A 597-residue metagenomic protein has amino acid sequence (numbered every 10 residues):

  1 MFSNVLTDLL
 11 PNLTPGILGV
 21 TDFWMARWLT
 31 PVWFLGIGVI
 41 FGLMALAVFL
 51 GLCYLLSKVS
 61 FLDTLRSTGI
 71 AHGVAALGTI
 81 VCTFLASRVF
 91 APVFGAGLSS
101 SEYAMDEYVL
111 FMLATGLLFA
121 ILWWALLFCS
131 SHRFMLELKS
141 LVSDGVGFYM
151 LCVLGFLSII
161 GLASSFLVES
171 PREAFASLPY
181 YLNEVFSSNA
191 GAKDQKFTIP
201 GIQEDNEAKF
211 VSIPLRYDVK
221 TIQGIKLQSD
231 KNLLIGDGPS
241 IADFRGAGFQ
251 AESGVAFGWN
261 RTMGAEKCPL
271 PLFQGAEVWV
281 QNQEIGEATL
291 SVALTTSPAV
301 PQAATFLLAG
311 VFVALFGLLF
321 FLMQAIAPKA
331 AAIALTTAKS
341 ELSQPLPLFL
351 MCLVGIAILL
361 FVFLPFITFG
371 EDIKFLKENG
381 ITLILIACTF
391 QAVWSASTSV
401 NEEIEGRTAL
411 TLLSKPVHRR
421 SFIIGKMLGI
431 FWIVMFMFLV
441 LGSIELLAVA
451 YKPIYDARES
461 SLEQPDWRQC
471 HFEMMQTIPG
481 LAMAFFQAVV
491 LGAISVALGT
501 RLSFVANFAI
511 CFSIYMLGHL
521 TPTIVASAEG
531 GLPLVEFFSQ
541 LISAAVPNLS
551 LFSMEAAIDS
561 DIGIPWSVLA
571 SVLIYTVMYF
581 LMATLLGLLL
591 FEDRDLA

Functional and structural regions predicted by a protein language model:
M1-S3, L29-F49, I70, A86 (+2 more regions): Hydrophobic secretory-pathway targeting helix
D22-F49, C53, S57-A75, A91-A120 (+9 more regions): Secretory targeting signals
M25-R27, A545-Y575: Membrane-interfacial helix-loop-helix junctions in multi-pass membrane proteins
L52-D63, A125-S143, L322-A330, A497-R501 (+1 more regions): Junction motif at the cytosolic side of a transmembrane helix
K58-G69, K139, S143, A334-K339 (+2 more regions): Helix-loop-helix units of permease transmembrane domains in multi-pass membrane transporters, especially ABC
T79-F90, M150-S170, C352-L353, A357-I367 (+3 more regions): Transmembrane helix segments
L136, G161-L308: Beta-strand-enriched, solvent-exposed domains that form extended recognition/catalytic surfaces
K339-C352, V505-A506: Membrane-interface helix starts
